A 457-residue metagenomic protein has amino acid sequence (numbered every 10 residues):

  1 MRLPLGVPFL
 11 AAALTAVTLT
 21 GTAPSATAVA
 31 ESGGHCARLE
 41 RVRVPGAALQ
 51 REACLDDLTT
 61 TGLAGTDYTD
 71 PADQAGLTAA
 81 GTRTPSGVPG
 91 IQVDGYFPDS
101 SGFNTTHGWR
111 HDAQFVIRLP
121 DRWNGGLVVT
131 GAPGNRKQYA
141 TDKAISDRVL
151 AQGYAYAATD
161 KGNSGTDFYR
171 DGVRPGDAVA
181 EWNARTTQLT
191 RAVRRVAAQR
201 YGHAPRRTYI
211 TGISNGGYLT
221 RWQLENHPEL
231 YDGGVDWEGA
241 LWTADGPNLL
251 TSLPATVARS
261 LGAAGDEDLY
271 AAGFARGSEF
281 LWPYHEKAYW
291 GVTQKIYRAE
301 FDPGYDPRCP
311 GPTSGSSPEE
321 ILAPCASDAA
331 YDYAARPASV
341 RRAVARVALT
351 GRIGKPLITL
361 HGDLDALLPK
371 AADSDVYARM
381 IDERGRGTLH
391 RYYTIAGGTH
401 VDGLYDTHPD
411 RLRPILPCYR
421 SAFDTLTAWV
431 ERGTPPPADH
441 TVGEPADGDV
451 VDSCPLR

Functional and structural regions predicted by a protein language model:
M1-A30: Secretory targeting and sorting signals
V29-R457: C-terminal His-loop and adjacent cap/lid subdomain of alpha/beta-hydrolase
